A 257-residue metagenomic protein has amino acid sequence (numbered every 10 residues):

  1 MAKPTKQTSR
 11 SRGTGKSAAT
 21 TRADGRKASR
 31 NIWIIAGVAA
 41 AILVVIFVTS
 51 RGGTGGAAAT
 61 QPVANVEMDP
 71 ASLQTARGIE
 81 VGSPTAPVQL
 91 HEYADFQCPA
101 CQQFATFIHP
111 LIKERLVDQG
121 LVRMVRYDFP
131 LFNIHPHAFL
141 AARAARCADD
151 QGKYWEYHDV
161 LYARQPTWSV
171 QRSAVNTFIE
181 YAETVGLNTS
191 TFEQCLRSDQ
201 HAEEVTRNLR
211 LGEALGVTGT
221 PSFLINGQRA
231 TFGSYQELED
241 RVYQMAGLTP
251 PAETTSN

Functional and structural regions predicted by a protein language model:
A2-R51, A58-Q61, H109, I179-N257: C-terminal cap of thioredoxin/glutaredoxin-like
A58-A76, T254-T255: Periplasmic c-type cytochrome electron-transfer domains
A71-V88, L116: A short beta-strand-turn-helix
E80, M124-R126, R229: Conserved beta-strand scaffold positions in the cores of enzyme catalytic domains, especially in NTP/NDP-utilizing
A86, A94-E183, L215-T218, L248 (+2 more regions): Structural alpha/beta surface segment adjacent to cysteine/selenocysteine redox centers across thiol/disulfide enzymes
L90, Y157, F192: Divalent metal-coordination and catalytic microenvironments
E92-D95, N226: Acidic active-site catalytic centers that drive phospho-/nucleotidyl reactions and related ester hydrolyses
